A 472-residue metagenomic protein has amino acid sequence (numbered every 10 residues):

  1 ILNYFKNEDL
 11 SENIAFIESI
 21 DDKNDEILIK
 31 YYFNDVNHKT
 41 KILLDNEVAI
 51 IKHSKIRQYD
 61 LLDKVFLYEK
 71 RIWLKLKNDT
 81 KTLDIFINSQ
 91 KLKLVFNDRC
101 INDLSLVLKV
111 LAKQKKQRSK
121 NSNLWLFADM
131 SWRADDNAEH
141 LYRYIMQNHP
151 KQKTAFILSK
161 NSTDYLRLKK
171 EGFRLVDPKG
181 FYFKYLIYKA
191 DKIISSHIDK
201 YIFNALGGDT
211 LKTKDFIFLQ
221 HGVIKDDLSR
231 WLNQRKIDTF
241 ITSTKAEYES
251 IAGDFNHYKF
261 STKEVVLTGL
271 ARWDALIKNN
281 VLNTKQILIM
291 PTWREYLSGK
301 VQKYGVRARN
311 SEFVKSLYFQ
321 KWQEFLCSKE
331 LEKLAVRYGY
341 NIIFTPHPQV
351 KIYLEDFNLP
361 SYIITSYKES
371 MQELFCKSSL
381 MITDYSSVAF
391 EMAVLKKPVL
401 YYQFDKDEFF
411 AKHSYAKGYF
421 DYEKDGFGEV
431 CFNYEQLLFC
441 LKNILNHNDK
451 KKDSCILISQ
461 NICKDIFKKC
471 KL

Functional and structural regions predicted by a protein language model:
I1-L126, K151: Basic, ligand-binding patches in group-transfer machinery, especially extracytoplasmic/periplasmic segments
I29-D63, E69, K116, S122-L276 (+1 more regions): Active-site and donor-binding regions of nucleotide-sugar-utilizing enzymes
D135-P150, A271-D356, E429-C431: Conserved catalytic-core segment of nucleotide-activated headgroup transferases in glycan assembly
V176-A190, I343, P348-F390: Donor nucleotide-activated moiety binding/catalytic core segment of transferases that use nucleotide-activated donors
S195-K200, K214-F218, E369-H413: A donor-sugar binding/catalytic signature common to diverse glycosyltransferases and related nucleotide-sugar
A205-I224, V306-K315, K397-E408: A short, gly/pro- and small-residue-rich
S261-T262, E355-S361, Y385-S459: Catalytic binding pocket for nucleotide-activated donors in carbohydrate/polymer assembly enzymes
I462-L472: C-terminal alpha-helical cap of glycosyltransferases
